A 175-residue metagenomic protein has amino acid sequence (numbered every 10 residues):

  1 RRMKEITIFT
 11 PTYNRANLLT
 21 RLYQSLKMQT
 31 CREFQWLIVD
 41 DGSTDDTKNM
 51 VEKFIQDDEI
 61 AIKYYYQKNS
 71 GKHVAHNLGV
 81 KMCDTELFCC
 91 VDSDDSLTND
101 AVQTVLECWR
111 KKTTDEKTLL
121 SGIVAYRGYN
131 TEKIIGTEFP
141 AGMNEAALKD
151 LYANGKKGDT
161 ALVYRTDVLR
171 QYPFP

Functional and structural regions predicted by a protein language model:
K4-T7, Q35: Cell-envelope/extracellular polymer assembly enzymes that use nucleotide-activated donors
R15-M28: Short, well-formed alpha-helical segments that are part of the catalytic scaffolds of diverse glycosyltransferases
S25, D40-N49, D92: A conserved acidic beta->alpha catalytic loop
E33-G42, K63-K68: Short beta-strand/loop segment that forms part of the nucleotide-sugar
Q67-C83: Glycine-rich, basic loop-to-helix element that forms the pyrophosphate-binding segment of sugar-nucleotide handling
F88: Short aromatic/hydrophobic "clamp" motif used to bind/position activated sugar donors
D100-I135: Conserved donor NDP-sugar-binding/catalytic core segment of glycosyltransferases
Y129, I135-P175: Conserved nucleotide-sugar donor-binding catalytic segment
